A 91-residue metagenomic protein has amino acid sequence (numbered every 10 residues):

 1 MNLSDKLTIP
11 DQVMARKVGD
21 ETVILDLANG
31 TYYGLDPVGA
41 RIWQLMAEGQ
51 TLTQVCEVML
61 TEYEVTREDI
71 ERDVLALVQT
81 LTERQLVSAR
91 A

Functional and structural regions predicted by a protein language model:
M1-A40, Q44, S88-A91: Acidic, low-complexity/disordered tracts enriched in E/D and polar residues
T31-A91: Long, charge-rich, low-complexity alpha-helical segments
